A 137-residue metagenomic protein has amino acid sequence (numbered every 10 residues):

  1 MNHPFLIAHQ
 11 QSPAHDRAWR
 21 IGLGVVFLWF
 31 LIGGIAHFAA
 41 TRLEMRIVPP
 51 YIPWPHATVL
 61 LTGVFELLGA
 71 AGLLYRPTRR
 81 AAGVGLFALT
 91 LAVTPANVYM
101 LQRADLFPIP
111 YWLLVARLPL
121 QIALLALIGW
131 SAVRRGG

Functional and structural regions predicted by a protein language model:
M1-G137: Membrane-interface extramembranous regions
